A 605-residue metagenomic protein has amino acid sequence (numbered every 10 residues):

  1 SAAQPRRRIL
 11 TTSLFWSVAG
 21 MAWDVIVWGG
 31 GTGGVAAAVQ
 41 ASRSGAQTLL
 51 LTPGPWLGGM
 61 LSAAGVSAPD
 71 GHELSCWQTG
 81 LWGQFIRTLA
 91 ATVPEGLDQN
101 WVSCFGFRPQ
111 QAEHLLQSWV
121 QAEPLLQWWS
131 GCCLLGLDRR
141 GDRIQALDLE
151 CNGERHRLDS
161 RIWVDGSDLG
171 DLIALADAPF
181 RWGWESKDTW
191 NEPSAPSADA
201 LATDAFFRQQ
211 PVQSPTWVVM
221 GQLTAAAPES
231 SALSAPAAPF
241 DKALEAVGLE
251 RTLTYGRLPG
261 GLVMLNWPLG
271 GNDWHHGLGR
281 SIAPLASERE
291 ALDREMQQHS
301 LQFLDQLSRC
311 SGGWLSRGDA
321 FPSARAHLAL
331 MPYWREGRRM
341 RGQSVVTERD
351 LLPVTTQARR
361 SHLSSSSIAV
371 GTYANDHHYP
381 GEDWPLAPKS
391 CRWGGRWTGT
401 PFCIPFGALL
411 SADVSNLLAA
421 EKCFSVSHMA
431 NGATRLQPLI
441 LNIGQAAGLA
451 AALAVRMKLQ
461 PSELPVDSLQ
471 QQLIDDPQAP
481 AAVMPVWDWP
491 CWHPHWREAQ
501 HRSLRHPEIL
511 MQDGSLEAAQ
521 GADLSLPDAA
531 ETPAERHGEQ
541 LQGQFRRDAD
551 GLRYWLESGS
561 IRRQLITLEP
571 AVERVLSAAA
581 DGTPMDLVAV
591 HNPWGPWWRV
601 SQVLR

Functional and structural regions predicted by a protein language model:
P5, M60, G131, C151-I162 (+4 more regions): Flavin (FAD/FMN)-binding glycine-rich loop and adjacent Rossmann-like elements that form
P5-I9, S13-S17, Q40-Q47, T52-G136 (+3 more regions): Conserved N-terminal/central alpha/beta ligand/cofactor-binding core
V18-G31: Beta1/beta-strand and adjacent pyrophosphate-binding region of the FAD-binding site in flavoprotein oxidoreductases
D24-I26, L49, L418: Conserved beta-strand elements of the Class I
G30, P53, K422: Cofactor-binding loop segments of dinucleotide-utilizing enzymes, especially the Rossmann-like FAD- and NAD(P)+-binding
G34: N-terminal Rossmann-fold NAD(P) dinucleotide-binding loop
D138-R157: Conserved beta-strand-loop-beta-strand element in the redox core of flavoprotein oxidoreductases
D548-L568: OB-fold (S1/OB) nucleic-acid-binding surfaces
